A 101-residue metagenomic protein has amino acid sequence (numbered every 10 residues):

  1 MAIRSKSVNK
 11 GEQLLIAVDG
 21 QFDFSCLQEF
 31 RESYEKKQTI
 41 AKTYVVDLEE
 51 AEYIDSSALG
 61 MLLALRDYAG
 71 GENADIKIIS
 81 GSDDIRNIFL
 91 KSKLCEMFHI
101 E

Functional and structural regions predicted by a protein language model:
R4-R31: STAS-typified acidic loop motif
F24-M97: Amphipathic alpha-helical interaction surfaces in cytosolic regulatory modules
H99-E101: Short acidic-hydrophobic, aromatic-tinged amphipathic segments that line or gate anion-handling sites
